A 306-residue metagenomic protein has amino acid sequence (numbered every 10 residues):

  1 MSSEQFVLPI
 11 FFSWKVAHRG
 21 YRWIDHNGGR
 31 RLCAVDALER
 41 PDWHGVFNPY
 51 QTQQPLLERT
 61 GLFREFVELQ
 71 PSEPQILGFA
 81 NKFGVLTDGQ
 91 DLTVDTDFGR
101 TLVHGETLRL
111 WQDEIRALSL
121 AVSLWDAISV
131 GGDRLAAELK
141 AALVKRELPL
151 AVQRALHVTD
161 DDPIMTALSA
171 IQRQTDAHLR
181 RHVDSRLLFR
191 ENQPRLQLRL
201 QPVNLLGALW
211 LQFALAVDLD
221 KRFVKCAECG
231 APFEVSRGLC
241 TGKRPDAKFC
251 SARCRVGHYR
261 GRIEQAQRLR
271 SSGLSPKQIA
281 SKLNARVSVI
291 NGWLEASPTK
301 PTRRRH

Functional and structural regions predicted by a protein language model:
M1-L239, S275-Q278, N291, E295: Short helix-coil boundary/hinge micro-motifs
G230-F233, C254, H258: Cys/His-rich microdomains that often coordinate metals
C240-G257: Cysteine-rich micro-motifs
C250, R286-K300: Major-groove recognition helix of helix-turn-helix-like DNA-binding domains
R260-L274: Short, amphipathic alpha-helical "recognition" segments used to contact nucleic acids or chromatin
Q267-R268, T299-H306: Short Lys/Arg-enriched helix C-cap and helix-to-coil transition segments that create basic nucleic-acid-contact patches
S281: Alpha-helical residues within the helix-turn-helix
